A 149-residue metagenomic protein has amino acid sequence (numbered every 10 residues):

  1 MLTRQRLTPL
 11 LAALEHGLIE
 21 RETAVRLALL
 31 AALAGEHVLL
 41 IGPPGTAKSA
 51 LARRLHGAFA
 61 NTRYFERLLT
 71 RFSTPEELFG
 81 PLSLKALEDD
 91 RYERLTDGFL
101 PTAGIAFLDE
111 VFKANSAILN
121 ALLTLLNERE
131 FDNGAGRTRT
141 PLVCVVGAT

Functional and structural regions predicted by a protein language model:
L2-P43: Pre-Walker A (pre-P-loop) alpha-helix and adjacent loop at the N terminus of AAA/AAA+ ATPase modules, a conserved
E20, A28, L40, L78 (+3 more regions): Conserved RecA-like P-loop NTPase ATPase core
R26, L33-G35, A60, L100-T102 (+3 more regions): Short loop/turn elements that form and flank the Walker-type P-loop nucleotide-binding site in RecA-like NTPase cores
L27-L30, L84-F107, G136: Conserved alpha-helical scaffold flanking the Walker A/P-loop in AAA+ ATPase domains
L29-R71: Walker A/P-loop
I41-P44, L68, E88-D97, E128-L142: Conserved Walker
S73-D89: Conserved NTP-binding/hydrolysis module of P-loop NTPases
P75, F99-N127, T140-V143: Conserved AAA+/SF3 P-loop NTPase catalytic/coupling segment centered on the Walker-B
